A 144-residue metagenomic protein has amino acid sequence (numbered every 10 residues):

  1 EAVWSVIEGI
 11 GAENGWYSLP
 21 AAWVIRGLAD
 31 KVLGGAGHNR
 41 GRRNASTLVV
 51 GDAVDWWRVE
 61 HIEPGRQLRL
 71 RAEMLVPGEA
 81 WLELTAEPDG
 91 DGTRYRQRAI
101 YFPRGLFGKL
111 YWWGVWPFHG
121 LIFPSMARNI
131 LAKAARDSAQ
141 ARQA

Functional and structural regions predicted by a protein language model:
E1-N39, A139, Q143-A144: Hydrophobic ligand-binding cavity/cleft-lining segments
A2-I7, V59, Y95-Q97, I130: Hydrophobic pocket/interface hotspot
G35-A53: Secreted/surface-exposed cysteine- and glycine-rich disulfide frameworks
V50-W56, P77-E79: Short coil-to-beta-strand transition motifs
W57-R58, L84: Small-residue-enriched segments and motifs
I62-L70: Short, hydrophobic/aromatic-rich segments at coil-to-beta transitions
A72-G120: Beta-strand/loop substructures that line and gate deep hydrophobic ligand-binding cavities in soluble
P103, K109-A144: A conserved amphipathic terminal alpha-helix motif
